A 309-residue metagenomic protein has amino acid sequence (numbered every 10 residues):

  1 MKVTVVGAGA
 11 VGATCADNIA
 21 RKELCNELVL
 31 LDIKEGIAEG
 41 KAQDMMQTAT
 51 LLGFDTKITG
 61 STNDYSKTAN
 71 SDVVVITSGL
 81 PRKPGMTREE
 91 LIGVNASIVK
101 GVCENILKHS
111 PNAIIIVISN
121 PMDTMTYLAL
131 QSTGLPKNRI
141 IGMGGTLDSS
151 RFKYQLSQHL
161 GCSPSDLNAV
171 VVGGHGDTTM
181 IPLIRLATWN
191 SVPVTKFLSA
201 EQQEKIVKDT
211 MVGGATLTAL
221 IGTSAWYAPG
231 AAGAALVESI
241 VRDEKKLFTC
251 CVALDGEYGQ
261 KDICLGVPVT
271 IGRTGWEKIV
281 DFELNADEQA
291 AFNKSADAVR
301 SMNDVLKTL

Functional and structural regions predicted by a protein language model:
M1-V3: Extreme N-terminal starter segment of soluble prokaryotic enzymes
A8-G9: Glycine-rich Rossmann-fold phosphate-binding loop(s) that bind the pyrophosphate of adenine dinucleotide cofactors
G12-A13: N-terminal Rossmann-fold NAD(P) dinucleotide-binding loop
I33-S71, R300-K307: Conserved N-terminal Rossmann-fold NAD(P) cofactor-binding segment
T50-A113: Rossmann-like NAD(P)-binding element
T87-K153: Rossmann-like NAD(P)(H) cofactor-binding subdomain of soluble oxidoreductases
T133-R139, D148-L309: C-terminal substrate-binding/catalytic lobe of Rossmann-fold NAD(P)-dependent dehydrogenases
